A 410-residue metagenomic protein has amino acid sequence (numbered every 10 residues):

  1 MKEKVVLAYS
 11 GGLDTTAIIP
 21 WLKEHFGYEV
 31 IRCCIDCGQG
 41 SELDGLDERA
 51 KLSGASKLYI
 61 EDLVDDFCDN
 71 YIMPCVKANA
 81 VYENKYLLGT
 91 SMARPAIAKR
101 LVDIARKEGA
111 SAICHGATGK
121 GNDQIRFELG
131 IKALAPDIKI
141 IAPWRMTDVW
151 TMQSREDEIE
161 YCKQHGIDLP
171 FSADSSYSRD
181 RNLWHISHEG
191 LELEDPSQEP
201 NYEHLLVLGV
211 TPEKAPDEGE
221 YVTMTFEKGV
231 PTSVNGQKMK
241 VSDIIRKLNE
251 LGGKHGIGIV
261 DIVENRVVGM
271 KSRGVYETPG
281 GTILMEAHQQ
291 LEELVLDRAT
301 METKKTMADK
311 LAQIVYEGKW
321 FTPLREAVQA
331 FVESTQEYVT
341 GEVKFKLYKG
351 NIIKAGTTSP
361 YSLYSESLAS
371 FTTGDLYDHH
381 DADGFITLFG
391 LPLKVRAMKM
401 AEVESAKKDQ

Functional and structural regions predicted by a protein language model:
K2-Q410: Nucleotide-activated chemistry modules centered on ATP-dependent adenylation/adenylyltransferase
